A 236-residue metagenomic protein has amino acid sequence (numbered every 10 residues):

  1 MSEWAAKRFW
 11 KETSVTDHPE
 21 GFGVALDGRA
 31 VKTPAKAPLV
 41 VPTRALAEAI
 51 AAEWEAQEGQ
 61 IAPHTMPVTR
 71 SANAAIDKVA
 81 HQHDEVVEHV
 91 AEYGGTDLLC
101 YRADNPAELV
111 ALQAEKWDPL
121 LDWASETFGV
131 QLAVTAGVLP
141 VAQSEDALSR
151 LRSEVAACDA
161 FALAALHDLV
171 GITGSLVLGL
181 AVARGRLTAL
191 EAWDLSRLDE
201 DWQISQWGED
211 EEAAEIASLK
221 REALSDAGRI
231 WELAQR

Functional and structural regions predicted by a protein language model:
M1-H81: An N-terminal structural lobe/cap that precedes and organizes the functional/catalytic core across diverse proteins
V41-A45, A49, H81, E115 (+3 more regions): Conserved active-site and cofactor/substrate-binding residues in soluble primary-metabolism enzymes
A56-G59, S125, G129, V182-L187 (+4 more regions): Generic secondary-structure signature for well-ordered alpha-helical cores
P63-M66, A136, G208: Short coil/turn segments at secondary-structure boundaries
D84-R150: Internal, conserved structured core segments that host functional sites
A142-E211, S225-D226: An internal, amphipathic alpha-helical element
W207-L233: C-terminal binding/interaction regions
